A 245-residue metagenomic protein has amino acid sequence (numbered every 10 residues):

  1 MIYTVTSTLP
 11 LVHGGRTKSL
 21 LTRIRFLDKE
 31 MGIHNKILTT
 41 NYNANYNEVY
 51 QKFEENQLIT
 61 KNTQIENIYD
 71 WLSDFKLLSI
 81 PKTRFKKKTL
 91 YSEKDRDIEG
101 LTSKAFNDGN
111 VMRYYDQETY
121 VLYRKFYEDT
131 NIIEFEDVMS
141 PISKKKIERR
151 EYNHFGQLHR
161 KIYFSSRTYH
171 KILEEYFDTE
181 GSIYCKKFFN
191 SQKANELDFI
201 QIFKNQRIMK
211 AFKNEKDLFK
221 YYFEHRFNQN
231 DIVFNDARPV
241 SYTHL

Functional and structural regions predicted by a protein language model:
M1-H13, N41: Nucleotide-activated donor-dependent transferases that construct or modify glycoconjugates
K18-L27: Short amphipathic alpha-helix
H34-K36: Hydrophobic anchor at the start of a short beta-strand that flanks the dinucleotide cofactor-binding loop
L38-F75, I172-R207: N-terminal strand-loop element at the rim of the active site of nucleotide-sugar-dependent glycosyltransferases
N43-T119, K125: Conserved N-terminal ligand/cofactor-binding loop architecture of enzyme catalytic domains
K94-K213: Repetitive, compositionally biased segments used for assembly/scaffolding
R207-N214, Y221-V240: Short N-terminal targeting/anchoring amphipathic segment
T243-H244: Conserved small/polar residues in nucleotide/adenosyl-binding loops
